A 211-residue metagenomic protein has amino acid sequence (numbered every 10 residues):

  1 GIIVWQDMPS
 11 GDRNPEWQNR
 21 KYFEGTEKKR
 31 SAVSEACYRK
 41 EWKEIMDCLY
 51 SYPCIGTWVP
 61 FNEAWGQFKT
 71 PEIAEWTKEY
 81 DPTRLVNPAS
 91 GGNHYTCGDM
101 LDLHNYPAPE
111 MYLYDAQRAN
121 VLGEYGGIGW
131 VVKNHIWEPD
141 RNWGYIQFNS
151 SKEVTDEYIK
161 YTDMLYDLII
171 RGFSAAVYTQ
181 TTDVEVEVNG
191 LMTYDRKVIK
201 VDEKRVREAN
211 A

Functional and structural regions predicted by a protein language model:
G1-M100, N105, E110-A116, P139 (+1 more regions): Active-site mouth of glycoside hydrolases
R39, C54-W58, L113-A211: Substrate-binding clefts and catalytic carboxylate motifs of secreted carbohydrate-active enzymes
